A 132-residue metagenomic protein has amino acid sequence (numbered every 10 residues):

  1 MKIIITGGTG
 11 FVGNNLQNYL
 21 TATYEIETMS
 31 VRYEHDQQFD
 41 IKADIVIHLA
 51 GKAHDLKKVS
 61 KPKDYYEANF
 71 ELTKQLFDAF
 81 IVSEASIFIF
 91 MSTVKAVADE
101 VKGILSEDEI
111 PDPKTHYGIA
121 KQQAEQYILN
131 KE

Functional and structural regions predicted by a protein language model:
I3-A22: N-terminal Rossmann NAD(P)H-binding glycine-rich loop of SDR-like oxidoreductase domains
I5, H48, I87-F90: Structural signature of the Rossmann-like NAD(P)-dependent dehydrogenase/reductase core
G13, L56, A98-V101: Glycine/Thr-rich phosphate-binding loops of Rossmann-like dinucleotide-binding domains
N15-Y19, A79, Y127: Rossmann-fold NAD(P)-dependent oxidoreductase module
E25-D40: Adenosine-cofactor binding site in Rossmann-like domains, unifying the SAM/SAH pocket of S-adenosylmethionine-dependent
D36-A68, Q75, A79-V82, A96: NAD(P)H-binding glycine-rich loop region in Rossmannoid oxidoreductase-like domains and their noncatalytic homologs
E67, E71, V101-E132: Catalytic helix-loop patch of NAD(P)-dependent Rossmann-fold dehydrogenases
K74-H116: Conserved Rossmann-fold NAD(P)-dependent oxidoreductase catalytic core, especially the SDR/UDP-sugar
